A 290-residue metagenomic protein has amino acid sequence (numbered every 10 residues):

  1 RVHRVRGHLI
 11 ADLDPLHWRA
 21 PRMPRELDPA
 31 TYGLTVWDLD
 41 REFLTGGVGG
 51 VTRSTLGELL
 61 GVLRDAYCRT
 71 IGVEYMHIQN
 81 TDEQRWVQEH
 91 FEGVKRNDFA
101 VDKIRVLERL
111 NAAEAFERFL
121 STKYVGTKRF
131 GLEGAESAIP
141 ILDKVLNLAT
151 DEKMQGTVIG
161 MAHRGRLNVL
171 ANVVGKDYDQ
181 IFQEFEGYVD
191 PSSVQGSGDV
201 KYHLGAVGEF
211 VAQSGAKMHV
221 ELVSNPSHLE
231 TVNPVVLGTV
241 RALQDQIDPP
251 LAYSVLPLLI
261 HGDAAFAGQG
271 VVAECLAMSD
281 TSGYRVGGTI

Functional and structural regions predicted by a protein language model:
R1-S137, M154: Extended, charge-enriched "interface" segments that sit outside catalytic cores
R1-W18, V145, A149-V169, P257-I260 (+1 more regions): Amphipathic alpha-helical packing elements
H3-R4, L60-I71, F91-K95, N111-E114 (+6 more regions): Structural signal for hydrophobic packing residues in well-ordered secondary-structure cores of soluble enzyme domains
L60, A138-L146, V232, V236 (+1 more regions): Short, hydrophobic/amphipathic alpha-helical packing segments that form internal helix faces or helix-helix interfaces
R96, R105, F116, D143 (+5 more regions): Residue-level detector of functional hotspots within protein domains
N111-T122, D143-K144, A149, G198-K217: Active-site-adjacent bridging/hinge elements
A115, F119-D179: Active-site pocket-lining segments that scaffold enzyme catalytic pockets across diverse folds
V158-I290: Cofactor-binding active-site loop characterized by glycine-rich and histidine/acidic residues
